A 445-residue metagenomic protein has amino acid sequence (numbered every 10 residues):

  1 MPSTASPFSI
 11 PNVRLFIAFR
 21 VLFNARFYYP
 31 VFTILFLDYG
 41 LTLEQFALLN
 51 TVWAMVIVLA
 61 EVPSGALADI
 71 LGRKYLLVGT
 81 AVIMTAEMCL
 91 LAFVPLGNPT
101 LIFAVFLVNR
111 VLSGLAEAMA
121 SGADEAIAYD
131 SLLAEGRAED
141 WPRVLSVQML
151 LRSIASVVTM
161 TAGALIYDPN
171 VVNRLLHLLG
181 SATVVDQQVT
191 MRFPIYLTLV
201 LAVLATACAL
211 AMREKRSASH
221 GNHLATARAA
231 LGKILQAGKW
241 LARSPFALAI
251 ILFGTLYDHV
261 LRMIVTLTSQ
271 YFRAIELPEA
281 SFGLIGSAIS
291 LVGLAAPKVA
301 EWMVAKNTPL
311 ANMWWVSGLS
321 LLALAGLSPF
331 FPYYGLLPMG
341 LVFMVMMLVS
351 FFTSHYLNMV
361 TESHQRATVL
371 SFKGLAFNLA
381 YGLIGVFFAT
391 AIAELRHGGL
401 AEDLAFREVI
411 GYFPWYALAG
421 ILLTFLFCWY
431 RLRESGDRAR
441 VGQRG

Functional and structural regions predicted by a protein language model:
M1-I10, M212-I250, G445: Juxtamembrane intracellular "pre-TM" segments in multi-pass secondary transporters
M1-S6, S131-L132, W429-G445: Intrinsic disorder in cytosolic terminal tails and internal cytosolic loops of multi-pass membrane transporters
L15-I34, L49-A66, Y75, T80 (+7 more regions): Substrate-agnostic recognition of the 12-TM MFS/MFS-like secondary transporter fold
I70-A81, V304-G318: Cytoplasmic membrane-interface "Motif A"-like loop-to-helix N-cap segments of 12-TM Major Facilitator Superfamily
V82-T100, F106, G318-P332: C-terminal ends and interior cores of transmembrane alpha-helices in multi-pass membrane transporters/permeases
Y167-V200, I392-L422: A membrane-interface helix-boundary motif in multi-pass transporters
V172, Q187-M191, I195-A225, C428-V441: Helix-loop junctions on the cytosolic side of multi-pass membrane transporters, especially the intracellular loop
L310-T353: C-terminal transmembrane helical hairpin of 12-TM major facilitator-type secondary transporters
